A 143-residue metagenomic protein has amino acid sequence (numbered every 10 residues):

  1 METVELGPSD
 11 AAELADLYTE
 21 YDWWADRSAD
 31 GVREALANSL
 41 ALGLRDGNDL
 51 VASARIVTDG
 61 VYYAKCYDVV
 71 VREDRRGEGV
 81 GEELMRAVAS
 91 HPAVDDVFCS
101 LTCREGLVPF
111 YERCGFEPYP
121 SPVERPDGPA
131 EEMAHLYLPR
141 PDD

Functional and structural regions predicted by a protein language model:
M1-S28, P122, D142-D143: Short amphipathic alpha-helix that is part of the acyltransferase structural core
D30-G47, V51-V70: A conserved beta-strand-loop-helix scaffold within acyl/acetyltransferase catalytic domains
S39, P122, A130-L136: Short hydrophobic/aromatic beta-strand or adjacent loop that forms the aromatic wall/cage of a ligand/substrate-binding
R75-L84: Conserved acetyl-CoA pyrophosphate-binding loop and the N-cap/start of the following alpha-helix in GNAT-like
H91-R104: Conserved GNAT acetyl-CoA-binding A-motif
C114-S121: Conserved acetyl-CoA-binding loop of GNAT-fold acetyltransferases
